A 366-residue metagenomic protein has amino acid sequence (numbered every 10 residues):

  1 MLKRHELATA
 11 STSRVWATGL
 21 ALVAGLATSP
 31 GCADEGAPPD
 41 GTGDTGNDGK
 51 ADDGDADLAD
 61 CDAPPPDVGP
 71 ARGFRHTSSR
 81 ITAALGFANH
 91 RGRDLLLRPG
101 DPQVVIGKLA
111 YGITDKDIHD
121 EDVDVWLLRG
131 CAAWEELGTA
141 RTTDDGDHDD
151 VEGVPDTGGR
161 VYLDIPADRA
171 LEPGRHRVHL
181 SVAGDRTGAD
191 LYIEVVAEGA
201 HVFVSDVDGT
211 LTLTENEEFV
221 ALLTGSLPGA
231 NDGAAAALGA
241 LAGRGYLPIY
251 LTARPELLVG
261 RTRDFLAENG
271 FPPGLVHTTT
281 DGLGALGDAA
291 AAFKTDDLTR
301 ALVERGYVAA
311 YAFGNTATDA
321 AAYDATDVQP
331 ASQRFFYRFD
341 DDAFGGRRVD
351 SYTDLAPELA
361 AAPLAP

Functional and structural regions predicted by a protein language model:
M1-S13: N-terminal secretory signal peptides that target proteins for export/translocation
A17-S29: Bacterial N-terminal signal peptides
L26, P30-L58, D67: Ser/Thr-rich, Pro/Gly/Ala-heavy low-complexity intrinsically disordered linkers and tails of secreted extracellular
A56-V195: Beta-strand-enriched, solvent-exposed domains that form extended recognition/catalytic surfaces
L58, T77, R129-W134, A221 (+3 more regions): C-terminal cap/substrate-recognition subdomain and adjoining C-terminal extension of metal-dependent phosphatase-like
V196-A200: Extracellular interdomain linker/stem segments of modular secreted and single-pass surface proteins
H201-N216: Asp-based phosphoryl-transfer active-site loop
L223-P248, G260: Short, acidic loop-to-helix structural element flanking the phosphoryl-transfer center in phosphate-processing enzymes
